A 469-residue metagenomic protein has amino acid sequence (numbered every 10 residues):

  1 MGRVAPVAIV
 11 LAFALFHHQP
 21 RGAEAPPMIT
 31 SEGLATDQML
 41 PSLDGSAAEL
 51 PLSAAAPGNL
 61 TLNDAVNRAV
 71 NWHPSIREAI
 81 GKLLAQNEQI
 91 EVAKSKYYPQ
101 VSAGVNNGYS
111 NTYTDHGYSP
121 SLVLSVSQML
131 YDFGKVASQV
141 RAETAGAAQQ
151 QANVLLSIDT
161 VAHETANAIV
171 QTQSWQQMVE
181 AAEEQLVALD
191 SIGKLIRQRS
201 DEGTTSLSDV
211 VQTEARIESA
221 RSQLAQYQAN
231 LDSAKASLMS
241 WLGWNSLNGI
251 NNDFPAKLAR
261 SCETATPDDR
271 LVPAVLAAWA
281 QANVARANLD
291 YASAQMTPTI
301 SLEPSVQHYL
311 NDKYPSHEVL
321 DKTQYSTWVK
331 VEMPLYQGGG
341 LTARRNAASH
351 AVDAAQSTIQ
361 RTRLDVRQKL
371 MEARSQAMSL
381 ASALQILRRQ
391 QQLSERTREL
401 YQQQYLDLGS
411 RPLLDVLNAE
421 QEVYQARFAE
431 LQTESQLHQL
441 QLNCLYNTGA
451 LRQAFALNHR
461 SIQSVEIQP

Functional and structural regions predicted by a protein language model:
P6-L15: Bacterial N-terminal signal peptides
R21-Q38, A54, S246, E420 (+1 more regions): Acidic, low-complexity, intrinsically disordered peripheral segments
T30-S31, T160-P273, Q281, A373-Q376 (+3 more regions): Periplasmic alpha-helical coiled-coil/stalk elements that build and connect Gram-negative outer-membrane
P41-R68: Regulatory alphaC helix of protein kinase catalytic domains
D64-W72, V210, W244-S305, A454-P469: Amphipathic alpha-helical coiled-coil scaffold segments and their short linker/junction regions
R77, Q100-G117, L130-I158, L276 (+4 more regions): Small/polar (Gly/Ser/Thr/Ala-rich) solvent-exposed segments that form structured loops/beta-strands/short helices used
E78-A93, S157, V161-A181, S191 (+5 more regions): Amphipathic alpha-helical coiled-coil segments
L124-V126, V329: Membrane-embedded beta-strands of outer-membrane beta-barrel proteins, especially the hydrophobic/small aromatic
